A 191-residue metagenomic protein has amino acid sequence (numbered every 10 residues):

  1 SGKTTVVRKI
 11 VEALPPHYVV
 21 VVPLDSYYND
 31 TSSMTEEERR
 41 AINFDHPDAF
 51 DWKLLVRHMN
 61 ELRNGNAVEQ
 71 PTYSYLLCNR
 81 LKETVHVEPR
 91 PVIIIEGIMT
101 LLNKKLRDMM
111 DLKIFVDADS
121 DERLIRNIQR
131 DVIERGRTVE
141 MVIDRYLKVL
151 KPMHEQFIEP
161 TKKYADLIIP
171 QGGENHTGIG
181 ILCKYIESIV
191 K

Functional and structural regions predicted by a protein language model:
S1: ATP-binding Walker
T4: Walker A/P-loop
K9: Active-site signature of alpha/beta-hydrolase-fold catalytic machinery across serine- and Asp/Cys-nucleophile hydrolases
H17-P23, N29-L77, V92: Conserved nucleotide-sensing/catalytic segment adjacent to the nucleotide-binding pocket in NTP-handling enzymes
V19-V21, K113-F115, D166-I168: Conserved beta-strand scaffold positions in the cores of enzyme catalytic domains, especially in NTP/NDP-utilizing
T72-L81, I93-I98, K148-P152: Short gly/ser/thr-rich secondary-structure transition/capping motifs
L81-R135, V190: ATP-dependent NMP and nucleoside kinases share a basic, alpha-helical "lid"
E88-P89, Q129-V132, K151-K191: NTP-dependent small-molecule kinase module
